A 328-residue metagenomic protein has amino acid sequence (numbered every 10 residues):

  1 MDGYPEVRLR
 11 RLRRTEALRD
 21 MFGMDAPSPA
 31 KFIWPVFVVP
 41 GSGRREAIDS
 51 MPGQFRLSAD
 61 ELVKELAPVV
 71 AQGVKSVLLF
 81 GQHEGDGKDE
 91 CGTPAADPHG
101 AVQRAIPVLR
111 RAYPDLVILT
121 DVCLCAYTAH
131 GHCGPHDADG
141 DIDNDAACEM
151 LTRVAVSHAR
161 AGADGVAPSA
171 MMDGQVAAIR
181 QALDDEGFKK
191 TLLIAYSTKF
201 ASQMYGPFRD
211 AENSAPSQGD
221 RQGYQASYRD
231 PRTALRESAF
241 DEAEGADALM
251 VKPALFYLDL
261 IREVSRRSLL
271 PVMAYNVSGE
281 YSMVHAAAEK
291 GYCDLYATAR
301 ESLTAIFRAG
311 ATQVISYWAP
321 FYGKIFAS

Functional and structural regions predicted by a protein language model:
D2-V7, T15, P27-I33, V39-S328: Alpha/beta enzyme core
L18: N-terminal [4Fe-4S]-dependent radical SAM core
F22-M24: Charged, low-hydrophobicity low-complexity segments
